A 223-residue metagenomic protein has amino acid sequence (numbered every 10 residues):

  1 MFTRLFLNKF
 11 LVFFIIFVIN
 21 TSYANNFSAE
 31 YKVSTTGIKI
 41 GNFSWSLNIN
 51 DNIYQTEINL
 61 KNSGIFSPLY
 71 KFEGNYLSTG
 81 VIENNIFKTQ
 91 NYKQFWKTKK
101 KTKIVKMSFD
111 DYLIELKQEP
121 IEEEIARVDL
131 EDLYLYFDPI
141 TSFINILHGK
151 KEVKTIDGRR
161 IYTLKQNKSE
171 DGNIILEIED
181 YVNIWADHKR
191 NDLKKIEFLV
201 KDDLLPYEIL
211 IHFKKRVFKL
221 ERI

Functional and structural regions predicted by a protein language model:
M1-L7: N-terminal secretory signal peptides that target proteins for export/translocation
L7-K9, L205: Intrinsically disordered, low-complexity serine/threonine-rich segments
K9-V18: Bacterial N-terminal signal peptides
N20-A24: Sec/Tat signal peptide C-region and signal peptidase I cleavage site
N25-F109, I146-I223: Acidic, serine/threonine-rich low-complexity disordered tracts
T89-I144: Surface-exposed, polar helix/loop patches in the mature regions of secreted/periplasmic/lumenal proteins that form
